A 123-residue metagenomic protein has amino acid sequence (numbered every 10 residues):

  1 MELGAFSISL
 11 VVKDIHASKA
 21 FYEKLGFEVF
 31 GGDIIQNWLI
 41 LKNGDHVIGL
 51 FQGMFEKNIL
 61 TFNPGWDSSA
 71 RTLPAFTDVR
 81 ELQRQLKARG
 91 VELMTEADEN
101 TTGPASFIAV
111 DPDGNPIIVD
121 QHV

Functional and structural regions predicted by a protein language model:
M1-A20, H122-V123: N-terminal beta-strand motif that seeds the catalytic metal site of vicinal oxygen chelate
L3, Q36, T102-P104: Loop/turn position at the start of each blade in beta-propeller repeats
K13-H16, M54-F55, N63-P116, V123: Vicinal oxygen chelate
A20-K24, D113: Structural preference for long, well-ordered alpha-helical segments within the folded cores of structured domains
E23-F30, V91: Conserved acetyl-CoA-binding loop of GNAT-fold acetyltransferases
E28-A70, P116-Q121: Conserved short beta-strand elements that form part of the metal-binding/catalytic scaffold of enzyme active sites
